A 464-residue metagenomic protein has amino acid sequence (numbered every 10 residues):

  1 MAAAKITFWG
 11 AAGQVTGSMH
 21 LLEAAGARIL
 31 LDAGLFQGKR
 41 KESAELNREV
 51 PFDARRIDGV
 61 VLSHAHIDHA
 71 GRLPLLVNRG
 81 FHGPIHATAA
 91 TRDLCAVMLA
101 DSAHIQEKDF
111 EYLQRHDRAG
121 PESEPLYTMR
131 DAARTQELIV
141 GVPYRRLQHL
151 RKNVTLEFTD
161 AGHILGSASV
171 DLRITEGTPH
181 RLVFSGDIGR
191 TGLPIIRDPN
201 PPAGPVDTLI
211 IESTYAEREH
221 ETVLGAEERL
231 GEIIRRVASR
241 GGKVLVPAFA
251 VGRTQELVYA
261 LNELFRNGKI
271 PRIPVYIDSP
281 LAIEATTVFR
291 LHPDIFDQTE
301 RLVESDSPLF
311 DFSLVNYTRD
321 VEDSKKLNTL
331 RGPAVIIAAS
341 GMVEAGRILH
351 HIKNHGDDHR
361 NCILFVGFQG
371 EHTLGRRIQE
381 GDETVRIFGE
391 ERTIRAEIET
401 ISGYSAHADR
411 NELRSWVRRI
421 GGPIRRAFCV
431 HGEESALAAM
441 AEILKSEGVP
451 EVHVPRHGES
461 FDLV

Functional and structural regions predicted by a protein language model:
M1-R55, R134-R197, S324-T329, V335 (+3 more regions): Core dinuclear metal-dependent hydrolase active-site scaffold
A12-G17, A24-E137, I188-P199, A226 (+3 more regions): Pre-active-site segment of Zn-dependent metallo-hydrolases
G13, H66-D68, I164-L165, F249-E256 (+2 more regions): Gly/Ser/Thr-rich loops at beta-strand to alpha-helix junctions that form or flank small-molecule/cofactor-binding
L31-A33, I57-H66, L73, I85-T88 (+10 more regions): Active-site neighborhood of phospho(di)ester-bond hydrolases with catalytic His/Asp-centered motifs
A33-Q37, D58, P179-S185, G189-T191 (+5 more regions): Acidic/glycine-enriched edge-of-secondary-structure segments
S102-I164, P293-R331: Metallo-beta-lactamase
S169, G189-D278, C362-G367, V385-E451: Cap/insert and terminal regions of metallo-dependent hydrolase folds
G231-H372, R386: Hard-cation-handling environments
